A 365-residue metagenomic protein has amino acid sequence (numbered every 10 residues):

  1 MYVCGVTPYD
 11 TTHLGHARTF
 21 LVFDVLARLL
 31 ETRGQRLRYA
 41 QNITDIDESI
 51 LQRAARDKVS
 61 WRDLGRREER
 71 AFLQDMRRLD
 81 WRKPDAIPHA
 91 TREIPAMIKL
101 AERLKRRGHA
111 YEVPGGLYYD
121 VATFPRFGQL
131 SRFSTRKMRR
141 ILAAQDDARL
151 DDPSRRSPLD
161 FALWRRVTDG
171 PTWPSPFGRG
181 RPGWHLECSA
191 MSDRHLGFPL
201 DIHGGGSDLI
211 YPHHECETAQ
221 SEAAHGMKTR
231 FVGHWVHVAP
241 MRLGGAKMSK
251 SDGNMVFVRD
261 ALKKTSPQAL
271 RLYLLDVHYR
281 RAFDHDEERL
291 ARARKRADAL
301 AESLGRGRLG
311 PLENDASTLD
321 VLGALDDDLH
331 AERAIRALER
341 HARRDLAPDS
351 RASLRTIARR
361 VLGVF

Functional and structural regions predicted by a protein language model:
M1-D80: N-terminal, positively charged nucleic-acid-binding surface of large information/translation enzymes
M1-Y9, D24, P95-R306: Alpha-helical recognition segments enriched in aromatics with Gly/Pro capping that present substrate-recognition
G34-R36, R78-D85, A110-Y111, P199 (+1 more regions): Surface-exposed helix-capping loop/turn segments at secondary-structure junctions
L37-R38, G108-P114, H341, D345: Short, well-structured beta-strand/strand-turn elements
A40, P84-P88, H203-G205, D349: Short catalytic-loop micro-motif centered on adjacent basic/acidic residues
I43-E48, E69-F72, R82-M97, G115-F124: Short, glycine/charge-rich beta-strand/loop segments that flank catalytic centers and engage negatively charged groups
A223-F231, K263-K264, V277-F365: Feature 926 captures the class I aminoacyl-tRNA synthetase adenylation module centered on the KMSKS loop
